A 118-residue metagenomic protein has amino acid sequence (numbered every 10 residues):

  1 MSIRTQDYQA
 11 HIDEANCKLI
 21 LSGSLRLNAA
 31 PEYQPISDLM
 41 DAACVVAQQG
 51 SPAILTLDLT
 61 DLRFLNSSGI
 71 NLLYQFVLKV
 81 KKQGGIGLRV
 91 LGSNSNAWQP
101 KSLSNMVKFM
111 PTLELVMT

Functional and structural regions predicted by a protein language model:
M1-D41: STAS-typified acidic loop motif
L27-N28, L62-L65, S95-W98: Glycine-/small-residue-rich active-site loops that bind phosphorylated ligands and cofactors
P31-Q34, S68-L72, K101: Generic recognition of short, well-ordered alpha-helical segments
S37-C44, L73-V77: Short, well-ordered amphipathic alpha-helices
M40-S68, R89-G92: Short, glycine-/small-residue-enriched flexible loop/hinge segments at domain edges that mediate gating
L72-T118: Amphipathic, Lys/Arg-enriched alpha-helical "gate/interface" segment within cytosolic domains that mediates
